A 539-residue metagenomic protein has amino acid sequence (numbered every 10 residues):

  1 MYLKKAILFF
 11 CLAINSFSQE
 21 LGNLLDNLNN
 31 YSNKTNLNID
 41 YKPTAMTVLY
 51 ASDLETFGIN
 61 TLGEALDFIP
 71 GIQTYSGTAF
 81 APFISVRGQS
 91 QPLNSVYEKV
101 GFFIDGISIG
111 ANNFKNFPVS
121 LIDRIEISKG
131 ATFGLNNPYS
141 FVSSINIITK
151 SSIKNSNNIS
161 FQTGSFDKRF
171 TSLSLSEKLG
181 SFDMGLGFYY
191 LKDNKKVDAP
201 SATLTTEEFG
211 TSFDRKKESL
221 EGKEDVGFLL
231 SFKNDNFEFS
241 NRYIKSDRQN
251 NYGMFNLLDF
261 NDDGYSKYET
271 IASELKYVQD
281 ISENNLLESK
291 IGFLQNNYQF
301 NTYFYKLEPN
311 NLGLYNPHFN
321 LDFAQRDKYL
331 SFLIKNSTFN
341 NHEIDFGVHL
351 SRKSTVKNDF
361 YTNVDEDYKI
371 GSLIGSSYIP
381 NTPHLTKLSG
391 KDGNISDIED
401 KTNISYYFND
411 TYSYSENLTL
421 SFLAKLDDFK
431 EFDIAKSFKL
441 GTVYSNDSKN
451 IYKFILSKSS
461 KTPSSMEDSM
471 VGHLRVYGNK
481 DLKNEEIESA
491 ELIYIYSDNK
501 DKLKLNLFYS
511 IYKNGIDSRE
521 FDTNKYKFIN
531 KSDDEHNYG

Functional and structural regions predicted by a protein language model:
L21-F57, P82-I84, V100, I125: N-terminal periplasmic "start-of-domain" segments of outer-membrane beta-barrel proteins
L25, Y31, G63-I107: Extracytoplasmic beta-strand/coil segments of soluble accessory domains associated with Gram-negative outer-membrane
L62-A65, P82-R87, F103, I122 (+3 more regions): N-terminal periplasmic accessory domains that precede and gate Gram-negative outer-membrane beta-barrel machines
D105-A131: Short acidic/polar hinge/loop motifs at secondary-structure boundaries that mediate gating or recognition
K154, Q162, K178-D263, N514: Periplasmic-side early beta-strands and strand-to-turn transitions of outer-membrane beta-barrels
N158-F161, F213-E218, M254-G264, K276 (+8 more regions): Extracellular loop and loop/strand-boundary signature of outer-membrane beta-barrel proteins
S231-D247, Y268-I434, S445-D447, D501-L507 (+1 more regions): Face-selective signature of the C-terminal outer-membrane beta-barrel domain
N250, N297, K430-F432, Y444 (+3 more regions): Surface-exposed extracellular loop regions of Gram-negative outer-membrane beta-barrel proteins, predominantly
